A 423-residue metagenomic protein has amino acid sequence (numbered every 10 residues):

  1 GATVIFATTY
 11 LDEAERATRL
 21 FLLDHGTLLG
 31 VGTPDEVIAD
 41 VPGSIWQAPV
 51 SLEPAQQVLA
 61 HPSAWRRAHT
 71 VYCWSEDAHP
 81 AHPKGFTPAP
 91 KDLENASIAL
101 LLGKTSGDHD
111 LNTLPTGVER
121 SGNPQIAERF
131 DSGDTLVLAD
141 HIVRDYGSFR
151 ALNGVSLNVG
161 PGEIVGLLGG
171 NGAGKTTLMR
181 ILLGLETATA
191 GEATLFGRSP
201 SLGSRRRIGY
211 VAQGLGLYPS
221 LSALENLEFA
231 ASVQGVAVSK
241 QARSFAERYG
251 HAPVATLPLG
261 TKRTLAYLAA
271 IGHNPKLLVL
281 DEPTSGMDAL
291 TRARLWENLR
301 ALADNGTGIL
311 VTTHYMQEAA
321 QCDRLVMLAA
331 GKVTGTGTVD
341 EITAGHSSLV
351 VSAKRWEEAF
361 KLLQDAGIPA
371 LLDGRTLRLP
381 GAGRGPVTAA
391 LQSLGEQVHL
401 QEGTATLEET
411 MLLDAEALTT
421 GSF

Functional and structural regions predicted by a protein language model:
T3-I5, T9-S75, N298-L310, H314-G381: ABC transporter nucleotide-binding domain
Y72-D134, A382-F423: C-terminal coupling/interaction segments
L183: Helix-to-loop junction immediately C-terminal to a conserved catalytic motif
A190-S204: Conserved ABC transporter NBD signature motif
L278-E282: Catalytic Walker B motif of ABC-type/P-loop ATPase nucleotide-binding domains
